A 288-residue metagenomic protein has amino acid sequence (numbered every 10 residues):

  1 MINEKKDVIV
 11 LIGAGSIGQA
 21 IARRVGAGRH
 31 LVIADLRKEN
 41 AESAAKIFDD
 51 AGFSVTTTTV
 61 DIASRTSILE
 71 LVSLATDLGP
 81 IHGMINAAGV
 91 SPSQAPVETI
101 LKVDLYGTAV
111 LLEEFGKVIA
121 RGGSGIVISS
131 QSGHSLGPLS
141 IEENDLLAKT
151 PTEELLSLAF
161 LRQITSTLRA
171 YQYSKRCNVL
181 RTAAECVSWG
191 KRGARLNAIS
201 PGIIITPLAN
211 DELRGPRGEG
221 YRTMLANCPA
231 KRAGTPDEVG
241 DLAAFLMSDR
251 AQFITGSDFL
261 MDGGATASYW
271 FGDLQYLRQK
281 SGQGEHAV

Functional and structural regions predicted by a protein language model:
I2-V32: Canonical Rossmann dinucleotide-binding motif of NAD(H)/NADP(H)-dependent dehydrogenases/reductases, specifically
G28-S43: Conserved glycine-rich Rossmann-like NAD(P)H-binding loop of the short-chain dehydrogenase/reductase
F48-T66: Rossmann-fold cofactor-recognition segment
I85-P92, V103, S129, G264: Conserved NAD(P)H cofactor-binding loop of Rossmann-fold oxidoreductase domains
G89-Q94, R121-R192, P201-T206: Catalytic loop of short-chain dehydrogenase/reductase
L139-T150, I204-N227, S268-V288: A glycine/serine/threonine-rich, flexible loop-to-helix segment that serves as the NAD(P) cofactor-binding "lid"
R195, I254-G256: Short, small/polar-rich loop/turn modules that mediate ligand/substrate recognition or access, typified
C228-V239, R250: A conserved structural motif in NAD(P)-dependent oxidoreductases
